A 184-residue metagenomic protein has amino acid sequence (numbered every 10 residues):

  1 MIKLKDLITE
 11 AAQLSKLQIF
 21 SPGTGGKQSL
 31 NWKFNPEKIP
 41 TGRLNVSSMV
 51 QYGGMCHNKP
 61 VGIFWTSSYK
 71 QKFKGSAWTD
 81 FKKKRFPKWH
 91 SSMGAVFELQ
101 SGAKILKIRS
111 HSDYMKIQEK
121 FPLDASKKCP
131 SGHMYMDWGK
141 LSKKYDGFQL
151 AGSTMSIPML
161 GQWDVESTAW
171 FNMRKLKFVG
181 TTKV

Functional and structural regions predicted by a protein language model:
M1-T9: Short acidic, low-complexity intrinsically disordered linear motifs used for protein-protein interactions
D6, G75, T79-D80, K140-K143: Charged/polar, solvent-exposed surface patches and flexible loops
A12-Y52, K82-V184: Active-site and NAD+-binding cores of ADP-ribose-processing enzymes
V50-K59, F64: A composition-driven surface/loop motif
W65-S68, A151: Short His-Asn-centered micro-motif
K70-P87: Short active-site loop/helix that positions an aromatic residue
